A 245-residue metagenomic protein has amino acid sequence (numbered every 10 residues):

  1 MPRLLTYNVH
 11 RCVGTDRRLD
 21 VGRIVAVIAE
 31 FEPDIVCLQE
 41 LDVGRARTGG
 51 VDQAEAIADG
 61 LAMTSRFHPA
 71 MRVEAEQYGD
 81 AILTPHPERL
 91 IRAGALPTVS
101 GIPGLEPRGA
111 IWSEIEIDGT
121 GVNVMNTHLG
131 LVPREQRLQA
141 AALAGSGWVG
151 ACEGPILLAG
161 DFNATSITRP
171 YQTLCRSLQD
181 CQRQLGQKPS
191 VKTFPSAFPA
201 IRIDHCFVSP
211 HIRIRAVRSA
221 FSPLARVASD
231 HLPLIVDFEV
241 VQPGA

Functional and structural regions predicted by a protein language model:
M1-I35, R47, D59-G60, T64-A245: Active-site regions of metal-assisted phosphoester/phosphodiester hydrolases, unifying DNase/endonuclease modules
C37-D42: A short beta-strand-loop structural module common to alpha/beta enzyme folds
G44-A46, D52-A54: Membrane-embedded segments
